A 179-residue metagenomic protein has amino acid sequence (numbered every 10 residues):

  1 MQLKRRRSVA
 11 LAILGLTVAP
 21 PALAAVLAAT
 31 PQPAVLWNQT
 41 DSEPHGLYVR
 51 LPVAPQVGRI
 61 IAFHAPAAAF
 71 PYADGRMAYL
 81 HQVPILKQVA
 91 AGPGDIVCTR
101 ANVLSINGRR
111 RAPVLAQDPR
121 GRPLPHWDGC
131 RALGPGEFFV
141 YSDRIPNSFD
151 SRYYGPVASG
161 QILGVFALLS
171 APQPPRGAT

Functional and structural regions predicted by a protein language model:
M1-P84, A132, G155-T179: Protein maturation boundaries and topogenic segments
S42, V83-I85, A91, L124-W127: Residues that act as N-cap/strand-start positions at coil-to-secondary-structure junctions
P52, P66, G94-I96, R144: Short loop segments at secondary-structure junctions
R59-I61, D95, E137: Structural motif
H81-P113: Mid-length scaffold segments of soluble, non-membrane domains
A90, S105-A116, R122-T179: Beta-strand-rich cores of mature extracytoplasmic or soluble domains
